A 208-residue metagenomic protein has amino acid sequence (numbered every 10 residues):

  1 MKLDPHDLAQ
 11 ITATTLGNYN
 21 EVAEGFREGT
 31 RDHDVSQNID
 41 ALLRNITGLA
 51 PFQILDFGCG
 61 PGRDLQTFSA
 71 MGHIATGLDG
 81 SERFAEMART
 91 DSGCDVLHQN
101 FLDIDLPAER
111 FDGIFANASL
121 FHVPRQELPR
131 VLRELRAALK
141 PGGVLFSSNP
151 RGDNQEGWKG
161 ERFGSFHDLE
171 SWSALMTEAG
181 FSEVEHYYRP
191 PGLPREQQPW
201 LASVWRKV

Functional and structural regions predicted by a protein language model:
M1-L49: Conserved class I S-adenosyl-L-methionine
A50-G60: Conserved class I S-adenosyl-L-methionine
P61-D103: Class I SAM-dependent methyltransferase SAM/SAH-binding core
L102-I114: A short acidic, Gly/Pro-enriched loop at the edge of an enzyme's catalytic core that lines a small-molecule cofactor
P129-P141: A short glycine-rich, Lys/Arg-flanked "PGG" loop and its adjoining helix->strand segment in the class I
G142-N149: Conserved beta-strand signature within the Rossmann-like core of class I S-adenosyl-L-methionine
Q155-S171: Acceptor-substrate binding/catalytic loop of class I
P191-V208: Core SAM-dependent methyltransferase catalytic element
